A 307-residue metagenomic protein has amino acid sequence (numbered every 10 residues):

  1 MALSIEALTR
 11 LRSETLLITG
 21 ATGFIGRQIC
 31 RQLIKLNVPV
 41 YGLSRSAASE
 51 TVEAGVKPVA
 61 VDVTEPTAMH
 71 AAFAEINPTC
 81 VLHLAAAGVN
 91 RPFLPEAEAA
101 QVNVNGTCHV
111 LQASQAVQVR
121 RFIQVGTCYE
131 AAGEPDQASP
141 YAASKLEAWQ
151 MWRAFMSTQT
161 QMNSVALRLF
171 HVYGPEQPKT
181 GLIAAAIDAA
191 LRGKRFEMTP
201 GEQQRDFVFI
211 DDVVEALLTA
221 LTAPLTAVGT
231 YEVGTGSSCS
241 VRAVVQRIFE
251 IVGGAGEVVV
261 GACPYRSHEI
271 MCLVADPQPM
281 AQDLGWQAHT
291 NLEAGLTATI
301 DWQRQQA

Functional and structural regions predicted by a protein language model:
L8, R12-K35: N-terminal Rossmann NAD(P)H-binding glycine-rich loop of SDR-like oxidoreductase domains
T19, L43, V81-A87, F122-C128 (+1 more regions): SDR active-site strand-loop-helix element
L43-A48, V63: N-terminal Rossmann-fold cofactor-binding loop
A54-E65: Rossmann-fold cofactor-recognition segment
V63-Q101: NAD(P)H-binding glycine-rich loop region in Rossmannoid oxidoreductase-like domains and their noncatalytic homologs
H83, Q101, N105-A142: Conserved Rossmann-fold NAD(P)-dependent oxidoreductase catalytic core, especially the SDR/UDP-sugar
P140-A142, L146, Q150-R205, I210-L218 (+1 more regions): NAD(P)-dependent short-chain dehydrogenase/reductase
A190-A307: C-terminal substrate-binding subdomain of Rossmann-fold SDR/epimerase-dehydratase oxidoreductases
